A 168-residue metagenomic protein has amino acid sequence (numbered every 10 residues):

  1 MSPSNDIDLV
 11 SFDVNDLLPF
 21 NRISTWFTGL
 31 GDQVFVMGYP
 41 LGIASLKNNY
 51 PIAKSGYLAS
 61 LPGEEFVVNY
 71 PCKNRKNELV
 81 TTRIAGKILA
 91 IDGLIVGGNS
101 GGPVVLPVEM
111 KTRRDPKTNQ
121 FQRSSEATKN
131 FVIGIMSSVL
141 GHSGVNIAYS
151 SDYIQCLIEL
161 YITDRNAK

Functional and structural regions predicted by a protein language model:
M1-V14: Conserved catalytic-core segment of clan PA serine endopeptidases
D6-D8, L46-I52, E64-G86: Gly/Ser-enriched beta-turn/beta-hairpin loop segments
L17-K47: Short glycine/Trp-rich loop-beta-loop segment that forms part of the substrate-binding cleft
L41-A44, E64-F66, V96-G98: Short, catalytically relevant binding-site loops at active-site mouths
L46, M110-K168: C-terminal cap/linker of serine protease catalytic domains
N69, L79-I135: Catalytic nucleophile loop of clan PA
